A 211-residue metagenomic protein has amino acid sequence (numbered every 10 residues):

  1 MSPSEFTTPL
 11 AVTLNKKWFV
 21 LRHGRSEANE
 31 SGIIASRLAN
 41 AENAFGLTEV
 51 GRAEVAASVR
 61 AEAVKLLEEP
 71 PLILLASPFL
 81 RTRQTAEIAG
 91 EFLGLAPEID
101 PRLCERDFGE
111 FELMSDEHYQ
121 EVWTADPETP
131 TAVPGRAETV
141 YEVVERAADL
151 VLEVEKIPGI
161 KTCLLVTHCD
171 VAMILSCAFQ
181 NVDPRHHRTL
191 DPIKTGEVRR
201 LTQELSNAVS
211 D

Functional and structural regions predicted by a protein language model:
S2-L95, V122: Active-site-proximal alpha-helix that buttresses catalytic centers in soluble enzyme cores
W18, L72, G159-C169: Generic beta-sheet signal
S26, V171-A172: Short active-site segment of divalent metal-dependent hydrolases/proteases that encodes the spacing between
E27-S31, A41, F45-G46, A89-A148 (+2 more regions): Phosphate-handling substructures
K65-P70, V154-T162: Glycine-rich phosphate-binding loop signature in dinucleotide/nucleotide-binding domains
A76-S77, E145, V166-T167: Short beta-strand scaffold positions
I88, I174-A178: Active-site signature of alpha/beta-hydrolase-fold catalytic machinery across serine- and Asp/Cys-nucleophile hydrolases
Q180-S210: Domain-level recognition of soluble alpha/beta enzyme cores, biased toward histidine phosphatases/phosphomutases
